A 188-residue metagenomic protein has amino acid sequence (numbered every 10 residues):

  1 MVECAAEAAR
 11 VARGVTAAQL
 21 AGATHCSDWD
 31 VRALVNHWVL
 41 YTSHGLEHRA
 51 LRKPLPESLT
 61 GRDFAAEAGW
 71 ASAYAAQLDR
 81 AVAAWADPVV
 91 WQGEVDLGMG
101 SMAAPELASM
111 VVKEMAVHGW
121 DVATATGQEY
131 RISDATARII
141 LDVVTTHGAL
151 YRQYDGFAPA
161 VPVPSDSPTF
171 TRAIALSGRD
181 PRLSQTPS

Functional and structural regions predicted by a protein language model:
E3-E7, G14-S27, H44-S188: Structured surface interface patches that mediate subunit assembly and partner/cofactor docking
L34: Extended, alpha-helix-rich binding/interface surfaces that flank or overlap catalytic cores and mediate recognition
H37-W38: Glycine-rich loop at the start of a catalytic domain that most often binds anionic cofactors/ligands
